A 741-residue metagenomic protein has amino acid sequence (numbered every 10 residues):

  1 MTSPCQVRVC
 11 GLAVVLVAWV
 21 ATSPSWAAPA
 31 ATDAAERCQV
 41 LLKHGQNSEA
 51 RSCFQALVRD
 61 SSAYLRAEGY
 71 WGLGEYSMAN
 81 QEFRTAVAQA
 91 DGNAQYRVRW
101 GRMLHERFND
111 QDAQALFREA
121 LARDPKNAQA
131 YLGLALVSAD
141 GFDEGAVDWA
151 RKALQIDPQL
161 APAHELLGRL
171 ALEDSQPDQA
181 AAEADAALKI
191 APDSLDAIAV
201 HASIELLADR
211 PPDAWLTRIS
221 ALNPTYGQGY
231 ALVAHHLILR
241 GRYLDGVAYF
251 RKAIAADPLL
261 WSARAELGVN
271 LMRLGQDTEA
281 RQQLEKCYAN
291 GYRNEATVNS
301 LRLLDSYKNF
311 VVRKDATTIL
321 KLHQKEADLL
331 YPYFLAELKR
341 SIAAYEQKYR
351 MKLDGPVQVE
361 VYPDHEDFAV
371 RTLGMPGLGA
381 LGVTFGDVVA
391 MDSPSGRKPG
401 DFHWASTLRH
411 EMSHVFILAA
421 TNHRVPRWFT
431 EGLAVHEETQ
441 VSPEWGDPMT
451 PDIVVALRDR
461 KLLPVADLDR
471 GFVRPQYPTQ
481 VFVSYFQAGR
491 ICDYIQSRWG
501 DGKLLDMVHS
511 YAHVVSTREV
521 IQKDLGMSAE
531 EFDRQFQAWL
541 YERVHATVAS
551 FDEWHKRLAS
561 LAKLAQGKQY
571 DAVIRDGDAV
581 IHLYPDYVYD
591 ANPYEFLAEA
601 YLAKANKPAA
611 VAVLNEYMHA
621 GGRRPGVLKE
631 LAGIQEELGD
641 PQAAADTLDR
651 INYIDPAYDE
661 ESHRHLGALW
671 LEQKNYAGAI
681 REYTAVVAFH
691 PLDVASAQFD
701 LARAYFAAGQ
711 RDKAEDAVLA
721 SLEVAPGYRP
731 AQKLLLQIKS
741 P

Functional and structural regions predicted by a protein language model:
A31, D60-Y64, A94-Q95, A128-Q129 (+11 more regions): Helix-start (N-cap) detector for alpha-helical repeat units in TPR-like alpha-solenoids, especially tetratricopeptide
T32-A56, S61-E75, R102, E106 (+8 more regions): Alpha-helical segment of the N-proximal tetratricopeptide repeat
Q39, V200, K252, Q283-E285 (+12 more regions): Beta/coil-rich, acidic/histidine-enriched accessory regions frequently appended to metallopeptidases
G45-S48, L73-T85, E106-E119, A139-K152 (+8 more regions): Structural signature of tandem alpha-helical TPR/SEL1-like repeats, specifically the intra-repeat loop/turn
L57-D60, Q89, R123, I156 (+9 more regions): Structural marker of alpha-solenoid helical repeat scaffolds
A115, D148, Q155, A182 (+7 more regions): Juxtacatalytic substrate-recognition/specificity segment
